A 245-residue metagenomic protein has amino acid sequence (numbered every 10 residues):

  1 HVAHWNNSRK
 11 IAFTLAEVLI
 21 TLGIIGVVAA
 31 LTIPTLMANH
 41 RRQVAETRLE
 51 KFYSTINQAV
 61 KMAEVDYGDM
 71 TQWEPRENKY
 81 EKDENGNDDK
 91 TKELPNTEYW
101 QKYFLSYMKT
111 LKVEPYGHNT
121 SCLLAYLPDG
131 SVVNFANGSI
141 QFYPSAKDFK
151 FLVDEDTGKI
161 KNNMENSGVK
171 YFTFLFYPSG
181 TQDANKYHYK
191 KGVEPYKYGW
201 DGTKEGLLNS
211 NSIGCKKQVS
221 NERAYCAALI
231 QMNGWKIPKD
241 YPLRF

Functional and structural regions predicted by a protein language model:
S8-R41: N-terminal single-pass transmembrane signal-anchor helix
T35-I56, V60: Aliphatic-rich helix starts adjacent to a transmembrane/signal segment
N57-R76: Alpha-helix exit/C-cap motif
V60, E81, M108-K112: Amphipathic alpha-helical interaction segments
Q72-E77, K82, G86: Juxtamembrane "stalk/linker" segments
N87-F245: Intrinsically disordered, low-complexity regions enriched in Pro/Ser/Thr/Gly and acidic residues
